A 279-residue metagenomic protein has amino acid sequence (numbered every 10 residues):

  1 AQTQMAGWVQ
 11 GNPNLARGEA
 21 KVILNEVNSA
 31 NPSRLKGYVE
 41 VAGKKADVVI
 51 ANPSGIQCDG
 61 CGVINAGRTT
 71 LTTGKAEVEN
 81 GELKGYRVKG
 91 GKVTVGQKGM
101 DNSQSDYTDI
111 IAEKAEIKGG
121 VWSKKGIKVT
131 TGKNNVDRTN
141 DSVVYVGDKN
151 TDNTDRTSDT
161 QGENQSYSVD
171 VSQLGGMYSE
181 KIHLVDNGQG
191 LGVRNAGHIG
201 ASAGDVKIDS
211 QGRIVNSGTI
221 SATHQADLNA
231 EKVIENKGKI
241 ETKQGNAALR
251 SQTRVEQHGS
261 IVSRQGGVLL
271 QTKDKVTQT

Functional and structural regions predicted by a protein language model:
A1, I110, V129, Y167 (+9 more regions): All-beta strand scaffolds that present successive hydrophobic residues in beta-strands
A1-S202, D209-G212, T219: Solvent-exposed adhesion/ligand-recognition segments of exported proteins
V63-I64, L71, K98-S103, V121-W122 (+7 more regions): Sequence/structural signature of small/polar-enriched beta-strand/turn repeats that build beta-strand-rich repeat
D155, I240, K275-T277: A detector of low-complexity, intrinsically disordered, Ser/Thr/Gly/Pro/Ala-rich segments
